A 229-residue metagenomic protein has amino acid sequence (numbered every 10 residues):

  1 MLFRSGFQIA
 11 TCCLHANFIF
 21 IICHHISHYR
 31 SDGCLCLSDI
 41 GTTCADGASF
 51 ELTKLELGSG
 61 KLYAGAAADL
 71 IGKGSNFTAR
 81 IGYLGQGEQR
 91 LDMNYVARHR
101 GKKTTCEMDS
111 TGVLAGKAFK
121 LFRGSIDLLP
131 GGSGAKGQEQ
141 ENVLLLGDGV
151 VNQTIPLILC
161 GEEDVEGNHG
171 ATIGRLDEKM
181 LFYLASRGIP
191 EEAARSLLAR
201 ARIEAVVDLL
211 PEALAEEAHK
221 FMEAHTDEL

Functional and structural regions predicted by a protein language model:
M1-F182, S186-I189, A213-L229: Conserved beta-strand/loop scaffold segments within soluble protein domains that form the structured core and edges
M180-E204: Extended amphipathic alpha-helical segments enriched in small hydrophobics
R202-E212: Short arginine-rich
